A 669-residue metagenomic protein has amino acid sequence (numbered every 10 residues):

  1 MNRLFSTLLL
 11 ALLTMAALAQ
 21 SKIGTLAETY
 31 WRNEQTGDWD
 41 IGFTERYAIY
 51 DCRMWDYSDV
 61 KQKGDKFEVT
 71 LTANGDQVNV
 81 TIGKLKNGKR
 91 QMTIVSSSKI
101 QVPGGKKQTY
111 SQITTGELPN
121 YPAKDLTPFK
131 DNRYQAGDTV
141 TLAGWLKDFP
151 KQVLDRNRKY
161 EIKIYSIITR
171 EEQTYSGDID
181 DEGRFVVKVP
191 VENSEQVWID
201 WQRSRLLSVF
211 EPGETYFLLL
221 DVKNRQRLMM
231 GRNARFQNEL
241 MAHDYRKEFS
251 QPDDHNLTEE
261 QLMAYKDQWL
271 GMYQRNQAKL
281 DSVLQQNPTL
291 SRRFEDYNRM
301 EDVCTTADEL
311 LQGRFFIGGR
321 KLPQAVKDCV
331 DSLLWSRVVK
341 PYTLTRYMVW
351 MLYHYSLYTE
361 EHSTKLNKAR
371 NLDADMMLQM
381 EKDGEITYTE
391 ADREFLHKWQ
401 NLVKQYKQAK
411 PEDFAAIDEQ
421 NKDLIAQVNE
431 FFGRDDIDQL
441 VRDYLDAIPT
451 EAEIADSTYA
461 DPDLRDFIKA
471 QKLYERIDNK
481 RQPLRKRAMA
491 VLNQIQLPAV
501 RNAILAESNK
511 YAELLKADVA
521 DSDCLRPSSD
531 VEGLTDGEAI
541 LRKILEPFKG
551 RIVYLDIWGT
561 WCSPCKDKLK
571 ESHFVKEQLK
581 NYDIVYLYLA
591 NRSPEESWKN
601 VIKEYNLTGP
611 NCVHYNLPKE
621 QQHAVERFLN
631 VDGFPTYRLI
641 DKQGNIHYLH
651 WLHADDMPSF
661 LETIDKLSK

Functional and structural regions predicted by a protein language model:
M1-G24, L667: Bacterial Sec-dependent N-terminal signal peptides
Q20-D40, Y50, G144: Tryptophan-anchored aromatic micro-motifs
D56-R293: A non-transmembrane, solvent-exposed segment enriched in polar/low-complexity residues
V222-R225, G231-G550: Oxidative protein folding and maturation machinery
K549, I557-F574, N591-S593: Conserved redox-active cysteine motifs that mediate thiol-disulfide chemistry, especially di-cysteine Cys-X(1-2)-Cys
R551-I552, L569-L589, L667-S668: Conserved helix-turn-beta segment immediately C-terminal to the redox Cys motif in thioredoxin-like folds
I602-K642: Short, internal strand/loop/helix patches that form the active-site neighborhood or redox-interaction surface
G633-T636, K642-K669: Non-catalytic, surface beta->alpha helical segment in thiol-disulfide oxidoreductase systems
